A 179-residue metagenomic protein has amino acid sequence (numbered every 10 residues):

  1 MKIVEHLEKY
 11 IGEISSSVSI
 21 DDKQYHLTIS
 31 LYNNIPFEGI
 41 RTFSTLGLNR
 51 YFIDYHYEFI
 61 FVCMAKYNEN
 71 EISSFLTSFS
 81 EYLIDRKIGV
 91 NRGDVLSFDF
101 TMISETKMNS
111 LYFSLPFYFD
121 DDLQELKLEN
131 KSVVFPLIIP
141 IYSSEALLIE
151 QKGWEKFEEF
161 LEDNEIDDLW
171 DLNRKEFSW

Functional and structural regions predicted by a protein language model:
M1-H56, I60-W179: Acidic, proline/glycine-rich low-complexity IDRs
